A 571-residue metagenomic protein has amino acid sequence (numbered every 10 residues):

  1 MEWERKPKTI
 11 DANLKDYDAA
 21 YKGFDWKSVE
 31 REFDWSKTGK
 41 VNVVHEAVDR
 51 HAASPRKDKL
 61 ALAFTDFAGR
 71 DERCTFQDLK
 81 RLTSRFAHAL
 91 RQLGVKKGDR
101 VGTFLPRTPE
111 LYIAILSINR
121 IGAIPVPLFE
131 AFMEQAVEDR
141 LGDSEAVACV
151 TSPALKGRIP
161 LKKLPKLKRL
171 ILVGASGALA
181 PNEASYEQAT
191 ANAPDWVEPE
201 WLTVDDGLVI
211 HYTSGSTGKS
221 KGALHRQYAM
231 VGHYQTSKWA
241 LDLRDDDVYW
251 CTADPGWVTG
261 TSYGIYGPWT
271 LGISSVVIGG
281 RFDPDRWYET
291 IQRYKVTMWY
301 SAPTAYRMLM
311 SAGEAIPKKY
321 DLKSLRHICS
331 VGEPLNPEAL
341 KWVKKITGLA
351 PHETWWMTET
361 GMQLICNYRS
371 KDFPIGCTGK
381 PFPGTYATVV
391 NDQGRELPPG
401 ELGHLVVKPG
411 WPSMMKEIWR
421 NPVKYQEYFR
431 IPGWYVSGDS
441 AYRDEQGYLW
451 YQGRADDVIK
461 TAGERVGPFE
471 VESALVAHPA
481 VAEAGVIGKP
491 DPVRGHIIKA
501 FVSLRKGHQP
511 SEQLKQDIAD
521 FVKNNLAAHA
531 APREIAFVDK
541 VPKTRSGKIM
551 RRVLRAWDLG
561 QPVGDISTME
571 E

Functional and structural regions predicted by a protein language model:
E2-R5, T9, Q92, I113-Q188 (+1 more regions): Structural core segment of the AMP-binding/adenylate-forming
D58-L60, L172, E183, T190-Y212 (+3 more regions): Conserved pre-ATP/AMP-binding loop-to-beta segment of ANL
E72-Q77, W201, L208-G232: Conserved AMP-binding A3 loop
A131-L164, N192, H233-W250, D283-T297: Conserved ATP-dependent adenylate/AMP-binding module captured primarily in the ANL superfamily
F132-G142, C149-P153, Q292, W299 (+6 more regions): AMP-binding/adenylate-forming catalytic core of the ANL superfamily
E187, V296-S301, M310-P374, Y386: Gly/Ser/Thr-rich phosphate-binding loop
V231-V248, P255-M298, S311-A315: Conserved AMP-binding/adenylation subdomain of ANL enzymes
K380-G384, R395-Y428, E464-V466, P562: Conserved ATP/PPi-binding loop(s) of AMP-dependent carboxylate-activating enzymes
